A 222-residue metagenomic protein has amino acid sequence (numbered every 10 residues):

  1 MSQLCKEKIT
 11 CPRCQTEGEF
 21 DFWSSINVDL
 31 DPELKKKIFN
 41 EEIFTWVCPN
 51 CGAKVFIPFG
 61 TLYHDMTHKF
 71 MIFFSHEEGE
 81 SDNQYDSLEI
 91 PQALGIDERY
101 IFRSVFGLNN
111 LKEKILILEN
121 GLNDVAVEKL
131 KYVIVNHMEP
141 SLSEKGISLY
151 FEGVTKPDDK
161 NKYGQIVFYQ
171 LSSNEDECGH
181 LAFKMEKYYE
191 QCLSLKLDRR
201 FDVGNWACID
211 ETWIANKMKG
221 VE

Functional and structural regions predicted by a protein language model:
M1-E78: N-terminal cysteine/histidine-rich coordination modules
L4, D29-D31, D97, N123 (+4 more regions): Serine/threonine-rich low-complexity intrinsically disordered regions
K6, R13, R99, R103 (+1 more regions): Arginine residue identity/basic-tract feature
N27, N40, N50, N83 (+7 more regions): Detector for Asparagine
V47-I134: Domain-exit/linker segments immediately C-terminal to small folded modules
Y132-E222: C-terminal, charged low-complexity interaction regions
